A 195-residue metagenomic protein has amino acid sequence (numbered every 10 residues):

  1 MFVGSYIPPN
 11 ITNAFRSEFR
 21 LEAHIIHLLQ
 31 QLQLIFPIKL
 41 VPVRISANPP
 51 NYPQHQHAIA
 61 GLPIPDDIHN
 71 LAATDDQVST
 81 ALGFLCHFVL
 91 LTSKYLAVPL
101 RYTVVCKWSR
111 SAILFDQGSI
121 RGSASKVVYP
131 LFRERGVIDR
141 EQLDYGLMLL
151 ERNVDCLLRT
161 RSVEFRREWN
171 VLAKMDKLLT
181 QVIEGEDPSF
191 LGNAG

Functional and structural regions predicted by a protein language model:
M1-L96, L100-T103, W108-A112, D116: Extended, charged coiled-coil scaffold/tether segments in eukaryotic proteins that mediate oligomerization
I59-D67, A72, D76, S111-G195: Cytosolic terminal low-complexity segments enriched in Ser/Thr and acidic residues
